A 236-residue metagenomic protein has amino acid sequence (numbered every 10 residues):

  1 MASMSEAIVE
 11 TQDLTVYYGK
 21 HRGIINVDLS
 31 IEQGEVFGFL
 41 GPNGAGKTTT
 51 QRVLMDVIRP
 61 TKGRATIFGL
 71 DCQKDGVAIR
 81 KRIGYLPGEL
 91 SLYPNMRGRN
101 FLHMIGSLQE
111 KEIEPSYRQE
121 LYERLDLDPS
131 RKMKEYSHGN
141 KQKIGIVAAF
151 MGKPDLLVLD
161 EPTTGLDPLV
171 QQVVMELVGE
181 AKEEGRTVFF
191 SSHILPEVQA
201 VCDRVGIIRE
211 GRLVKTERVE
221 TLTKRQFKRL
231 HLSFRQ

Functional and structural regions predicted by a protein language model:
G63-K74, A78-I79: Conserved ABC transporter NBD signature motif
P115-S137: Conserved ABC nucleotide-binding domain
I146: Hydrophobic anchor residue at the start of the ABC signature
K153: Conserved catalytic motifs of ABC-family nucleotide-binding domains
L157-E161, L166: Catalytic Walker B motif of ABC-type/P-loop ATPase nucleotide-binding domains
M175-Q236: ABC transporter nucleotide-binding domain
